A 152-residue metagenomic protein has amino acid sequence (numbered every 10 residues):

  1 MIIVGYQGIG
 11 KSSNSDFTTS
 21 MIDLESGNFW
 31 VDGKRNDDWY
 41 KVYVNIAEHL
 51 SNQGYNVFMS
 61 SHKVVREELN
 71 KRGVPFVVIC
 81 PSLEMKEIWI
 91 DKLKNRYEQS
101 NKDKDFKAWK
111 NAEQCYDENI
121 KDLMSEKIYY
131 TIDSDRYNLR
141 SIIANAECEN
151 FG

Functional and structural regions predicted by a protein language model:
M1-I3, I22, V77-I79, I128-I132: Hydrophobic/aromatic beta-strand patches that form the interior of the parallel beta-sheet core in alpha/beta enzyme
M1-T18: Glycine-rich phosphate-binding P-loop
V4-Q7, M59-K63, P81, I132-R136: Structural motif
N14, E67-G73, K92, D117-D122 (+1 more regions): Short, aromatic/basic amphipathic alpha-helical patches
T19-V77: Conserved nucleotide-sensing/catalytic segment adjacent to the nucleotide-binding pocket in NTP-handling enzymes
D38, V42-I46, I88, K104-N111 (+1 more regions): Exposed alpha-helical structural elements
S60-K102: ATP-dependent NMP and nucleoside kinases share a basic, alpha-helical "lid"
E98-G152: Small-molecule kinase domains that catalyze NTP-dependent phosphoryl transfer to phosphate-bearing small molecules
